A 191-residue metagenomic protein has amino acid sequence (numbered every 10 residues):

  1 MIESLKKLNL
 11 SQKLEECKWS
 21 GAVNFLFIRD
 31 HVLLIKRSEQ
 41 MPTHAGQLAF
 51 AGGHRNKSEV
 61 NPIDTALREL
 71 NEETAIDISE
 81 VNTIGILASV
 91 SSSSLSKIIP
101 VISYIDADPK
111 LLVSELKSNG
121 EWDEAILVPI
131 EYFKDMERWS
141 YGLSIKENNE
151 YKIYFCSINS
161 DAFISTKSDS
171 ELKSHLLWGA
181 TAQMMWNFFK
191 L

Functional and structural regions predicted by a protein language model:
M1, H31, P42, R68-E72 (+1 more regions): Recognition helices and adjacent regulatory flanks at domain boundaries
M1-E15: Entry/capping segment at the start of metal-dependent catalytic domains with acidic active-site entry clusters
K13-F50: N-terminal strand-loop-strand
H54-L177, A182-N187, L191: Unchanged
